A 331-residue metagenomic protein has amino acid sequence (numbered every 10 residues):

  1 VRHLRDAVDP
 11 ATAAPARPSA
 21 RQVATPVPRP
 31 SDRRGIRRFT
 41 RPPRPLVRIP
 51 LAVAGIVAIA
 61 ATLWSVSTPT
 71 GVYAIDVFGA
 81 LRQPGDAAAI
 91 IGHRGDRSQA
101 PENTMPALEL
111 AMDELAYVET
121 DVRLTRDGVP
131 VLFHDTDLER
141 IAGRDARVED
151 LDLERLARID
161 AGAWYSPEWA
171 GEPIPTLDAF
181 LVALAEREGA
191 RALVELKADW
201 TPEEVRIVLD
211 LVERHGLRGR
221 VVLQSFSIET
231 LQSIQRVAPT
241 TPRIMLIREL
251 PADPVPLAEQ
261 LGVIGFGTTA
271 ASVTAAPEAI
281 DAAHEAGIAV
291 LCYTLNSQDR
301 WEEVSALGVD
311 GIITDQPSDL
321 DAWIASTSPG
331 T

Functional and structural regions predicted by a protein language model:
V1-D32: N-terminal targeting leaders characterized by basic, low-complexity, disordered sequences that direct proteins
R2-L4, D9, R34-R44, R48 (+4 more regions): Long, acidic (Asp/Glu-rich), low-complexity accessory segments flanking structured domains
R2-L4, S65-I75, P167-G171, I244-T331: C-terminal active-site rim and adjoining tail of enzyme catalytic domains
A74, A88, H134-T241, E249 (+2 more regions): Metal-dependent phosphodiesterase/phospholipase catalytic core, i.e., the His/Asp/Glu-rich active-site region
A107-L124, E259-F266: Catalytic domains of carbohydrate-active enzymes, especially glycoside hydrolases
Y117-E119, L132, L193, Q224 (+4 more regions): Conserved beta-strand positions in the central sheet of alpha/beta enzyme cores
R123-L124, T230, R300, D319: Alpha-helix capping/helix-boundary segments
G128, F133, V208, L231-I234 (+2 more regions): Hydrophobic packing residues within well-ordered alpha-helices of enzyme cores
